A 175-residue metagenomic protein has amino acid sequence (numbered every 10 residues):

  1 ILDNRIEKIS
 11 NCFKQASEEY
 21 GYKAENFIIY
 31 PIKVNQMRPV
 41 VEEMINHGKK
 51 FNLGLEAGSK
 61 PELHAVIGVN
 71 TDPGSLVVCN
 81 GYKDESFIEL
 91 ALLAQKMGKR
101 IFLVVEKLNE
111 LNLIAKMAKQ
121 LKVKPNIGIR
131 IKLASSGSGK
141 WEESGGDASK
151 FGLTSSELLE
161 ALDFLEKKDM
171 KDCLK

Functional and structural regions predicted by a protein language model:
I1-F13: N-terminal hydrophobic targeting/anchoring segments and the immediately downstream early-domain regions of hydrolases
F13-Y22: Surface-exposed helix-capping loop/turn segments at secondary-structure junctions
G21, N26-K175: Active-site-proximal beta-alpha core segment in soluble small-molecule metabolic enzymes
